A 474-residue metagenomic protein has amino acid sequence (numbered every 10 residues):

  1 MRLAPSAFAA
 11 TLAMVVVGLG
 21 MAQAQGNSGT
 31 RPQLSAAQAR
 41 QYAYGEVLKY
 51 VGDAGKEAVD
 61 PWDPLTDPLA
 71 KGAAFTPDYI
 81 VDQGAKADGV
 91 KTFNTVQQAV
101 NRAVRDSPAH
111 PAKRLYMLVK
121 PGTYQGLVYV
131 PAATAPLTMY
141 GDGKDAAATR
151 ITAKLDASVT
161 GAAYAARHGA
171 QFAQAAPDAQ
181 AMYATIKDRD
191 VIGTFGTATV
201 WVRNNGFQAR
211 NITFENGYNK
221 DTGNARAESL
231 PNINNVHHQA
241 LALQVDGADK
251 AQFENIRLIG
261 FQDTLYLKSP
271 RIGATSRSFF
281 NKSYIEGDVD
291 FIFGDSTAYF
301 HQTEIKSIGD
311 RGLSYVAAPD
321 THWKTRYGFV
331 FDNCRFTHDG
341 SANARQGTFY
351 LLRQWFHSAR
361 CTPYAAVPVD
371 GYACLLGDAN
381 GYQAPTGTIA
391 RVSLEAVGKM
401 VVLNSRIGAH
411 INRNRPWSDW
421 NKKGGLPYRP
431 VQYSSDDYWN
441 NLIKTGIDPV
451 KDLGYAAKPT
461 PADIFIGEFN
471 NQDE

Functional and structural regions predicted by a protein language model:
M1-A9: Bacterial N-terminal signal peptides that target proteins for export
A9-G18: Bacterial N-terminal signal peptides
G20-Q23: Sec/Tat signal peptide C-region and signal peptidase I cleavage site
G26-E474: Sequence-level preference for short, compositionally simple segments enriched in small aliphatic or small polar residues
